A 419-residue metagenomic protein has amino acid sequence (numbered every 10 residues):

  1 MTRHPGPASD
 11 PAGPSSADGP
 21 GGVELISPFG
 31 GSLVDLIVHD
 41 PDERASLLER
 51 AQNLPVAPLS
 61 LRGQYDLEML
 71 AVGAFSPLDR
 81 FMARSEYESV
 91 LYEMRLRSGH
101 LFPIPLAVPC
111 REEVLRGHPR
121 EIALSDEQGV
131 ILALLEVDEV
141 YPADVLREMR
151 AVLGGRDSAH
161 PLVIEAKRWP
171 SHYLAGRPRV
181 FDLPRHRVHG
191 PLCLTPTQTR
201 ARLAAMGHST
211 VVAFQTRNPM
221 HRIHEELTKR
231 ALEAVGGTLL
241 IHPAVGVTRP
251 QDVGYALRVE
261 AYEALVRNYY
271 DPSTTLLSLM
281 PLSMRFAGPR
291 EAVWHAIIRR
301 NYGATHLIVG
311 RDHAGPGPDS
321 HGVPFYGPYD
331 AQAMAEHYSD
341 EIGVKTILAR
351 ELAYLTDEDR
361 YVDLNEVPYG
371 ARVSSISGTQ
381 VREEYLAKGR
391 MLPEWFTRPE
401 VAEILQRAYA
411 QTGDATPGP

Functional and structural regions predicted by a protein language model:
T2-P419: Active-site cores that bind ATP or allylic diphosphates and position pyrophosphate for catalysis
